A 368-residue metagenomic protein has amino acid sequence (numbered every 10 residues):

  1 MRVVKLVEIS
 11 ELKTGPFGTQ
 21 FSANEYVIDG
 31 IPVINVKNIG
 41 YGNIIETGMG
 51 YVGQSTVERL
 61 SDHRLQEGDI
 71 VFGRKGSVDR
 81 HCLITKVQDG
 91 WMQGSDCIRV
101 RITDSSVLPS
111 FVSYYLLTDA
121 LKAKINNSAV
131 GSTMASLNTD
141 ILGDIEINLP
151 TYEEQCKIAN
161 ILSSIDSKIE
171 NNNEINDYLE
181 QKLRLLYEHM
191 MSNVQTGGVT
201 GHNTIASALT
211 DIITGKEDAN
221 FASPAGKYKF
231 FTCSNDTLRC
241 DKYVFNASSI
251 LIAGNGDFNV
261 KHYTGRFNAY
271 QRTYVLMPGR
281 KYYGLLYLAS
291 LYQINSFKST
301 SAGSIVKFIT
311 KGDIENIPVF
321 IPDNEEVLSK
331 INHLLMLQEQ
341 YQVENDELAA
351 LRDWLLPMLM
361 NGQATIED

Functional and structural regions predicted by a protein language model:
M1-F17, D144-S234, D323-E367: Non-catalytic DNA-recognition/assembly elements of restriction-modification systems
V3-I44, P109, Y115-T118, N126-N127 (+2 more regions): Extended, non-catalytic scaffold segments that flank or surround catalytic motifs
V7-A23, K37-I70, A206-A247, G256-V275 (+1 more regions): Sequence-specific dsDNA recognition surfaces
S61, V87-Q88: Short, conserved secondary-structure segments in the cores of folded domains
G76-R80, F258: Short, charged beta-turn/beta-strand-edge "cap" motif at the junction between a beta-strand and an adjacent loop
G90-I98, V130-A159, A269-Q271, G303-E326: A short glycine-rich beta-alpha junction/loop motif
S110-I141, M277-D313, P318, E367: Short, positively charged
